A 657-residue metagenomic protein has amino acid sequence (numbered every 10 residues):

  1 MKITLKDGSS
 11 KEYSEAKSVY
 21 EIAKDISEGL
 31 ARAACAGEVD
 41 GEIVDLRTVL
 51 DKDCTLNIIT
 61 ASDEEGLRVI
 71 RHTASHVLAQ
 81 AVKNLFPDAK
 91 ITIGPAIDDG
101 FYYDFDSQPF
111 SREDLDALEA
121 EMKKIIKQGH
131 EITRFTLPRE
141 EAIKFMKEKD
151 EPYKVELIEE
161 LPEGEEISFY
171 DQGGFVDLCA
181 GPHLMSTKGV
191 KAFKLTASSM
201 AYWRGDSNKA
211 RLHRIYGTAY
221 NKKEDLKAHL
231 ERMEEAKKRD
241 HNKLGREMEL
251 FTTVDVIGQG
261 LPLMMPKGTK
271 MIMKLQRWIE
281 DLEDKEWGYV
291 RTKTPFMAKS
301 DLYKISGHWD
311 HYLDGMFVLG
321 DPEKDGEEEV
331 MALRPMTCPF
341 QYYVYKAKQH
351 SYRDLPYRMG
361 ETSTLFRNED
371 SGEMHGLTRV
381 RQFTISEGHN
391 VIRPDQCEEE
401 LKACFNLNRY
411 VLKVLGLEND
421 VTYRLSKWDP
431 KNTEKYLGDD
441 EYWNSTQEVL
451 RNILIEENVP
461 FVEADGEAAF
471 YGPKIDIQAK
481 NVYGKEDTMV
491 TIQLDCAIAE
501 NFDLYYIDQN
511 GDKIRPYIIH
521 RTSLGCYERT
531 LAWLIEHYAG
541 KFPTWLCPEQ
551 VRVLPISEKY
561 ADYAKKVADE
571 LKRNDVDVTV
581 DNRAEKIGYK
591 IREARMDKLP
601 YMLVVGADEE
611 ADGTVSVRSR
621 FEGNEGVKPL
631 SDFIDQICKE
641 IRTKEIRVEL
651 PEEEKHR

Functional and structural regions predicted by a protein language model:
M1-K90, I97-R657: NTP/phosphate- and nucleic-acid-binding module
